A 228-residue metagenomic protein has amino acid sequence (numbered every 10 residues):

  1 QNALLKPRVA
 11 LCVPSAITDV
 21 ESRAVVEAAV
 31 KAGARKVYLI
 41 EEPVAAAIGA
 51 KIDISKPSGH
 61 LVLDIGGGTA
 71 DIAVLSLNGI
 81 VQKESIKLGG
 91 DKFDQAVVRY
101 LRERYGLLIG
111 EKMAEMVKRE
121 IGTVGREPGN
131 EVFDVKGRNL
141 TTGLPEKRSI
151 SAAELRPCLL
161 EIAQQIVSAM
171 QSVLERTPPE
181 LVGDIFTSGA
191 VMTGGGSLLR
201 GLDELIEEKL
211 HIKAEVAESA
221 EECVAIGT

Functional and structural regions predicted by a protein language model:
Q1-I65, A73-V191, S197-I226: Nucleotide/phosphate-binding catalytic cleft detector across ATP-hydrolyzing and phosphate-transferring enzymes
